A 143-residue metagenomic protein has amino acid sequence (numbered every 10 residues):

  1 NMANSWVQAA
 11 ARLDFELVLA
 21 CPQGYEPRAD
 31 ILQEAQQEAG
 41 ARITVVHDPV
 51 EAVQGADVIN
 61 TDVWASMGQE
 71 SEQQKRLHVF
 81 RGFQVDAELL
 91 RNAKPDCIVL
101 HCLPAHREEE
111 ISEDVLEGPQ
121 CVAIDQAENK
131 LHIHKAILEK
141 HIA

Functional and structural regions predicted by a protein language model:
N1, S5, P27-D30, H47 (+4 more regions): Conserved active-site and cofactor/substrate-binding residues in soluble primary-metabolism enzymes
N1-T61: Glycine-rich phosphate/diphosphate-binding loop of Rossmann-like nucleotide-binding domains
S5, A9-R12, E34, E88-N92 (+2 more regions): Alpha-helical scaffold segments in soluble metabolic enzymes
A11-D14, Q36-A39, W64-S66, H78-F80 (+2 more regions): Short, low-complexity, polar/charged sequence segments that are solvent-exposed and flexible
A20-G24, H78, P104, Q126: Glycine- and other small-residue-rich loops at beta-strand/loop junctions that grip anionic moieties
P27-A35, A65, G82-V85, K135-A143: Hydrophobic transmembrane alpha-helix bundles
Q36-E113: Rossmann-like adenosine-cofactor binding region
D96-C97, C102-A143: Adenosine-phosphate binding glycine-rich loop
